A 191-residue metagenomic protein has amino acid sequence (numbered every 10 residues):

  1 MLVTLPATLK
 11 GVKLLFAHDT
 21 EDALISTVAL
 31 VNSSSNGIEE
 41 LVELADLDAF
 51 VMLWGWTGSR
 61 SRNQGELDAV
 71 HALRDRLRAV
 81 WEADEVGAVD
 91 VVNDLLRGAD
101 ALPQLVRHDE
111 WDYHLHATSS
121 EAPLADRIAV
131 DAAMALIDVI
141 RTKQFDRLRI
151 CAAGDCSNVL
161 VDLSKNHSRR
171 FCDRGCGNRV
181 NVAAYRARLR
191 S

Functional and structural regions predicted by a protein language model:
M1-I150, G154-D162: Short helix-coil boundary/hinge micro-motifs
G154-V159, G175, R179, R188: Cys/His-rich metal-chelating microdomains
K165-N166, A187: Short, glycine/charged-enriched secondary-structure capping and boundary segments
N166-G177: Cysteine-rich micro-motifs
Y185-S191: Contiguous alpha-helical segments
